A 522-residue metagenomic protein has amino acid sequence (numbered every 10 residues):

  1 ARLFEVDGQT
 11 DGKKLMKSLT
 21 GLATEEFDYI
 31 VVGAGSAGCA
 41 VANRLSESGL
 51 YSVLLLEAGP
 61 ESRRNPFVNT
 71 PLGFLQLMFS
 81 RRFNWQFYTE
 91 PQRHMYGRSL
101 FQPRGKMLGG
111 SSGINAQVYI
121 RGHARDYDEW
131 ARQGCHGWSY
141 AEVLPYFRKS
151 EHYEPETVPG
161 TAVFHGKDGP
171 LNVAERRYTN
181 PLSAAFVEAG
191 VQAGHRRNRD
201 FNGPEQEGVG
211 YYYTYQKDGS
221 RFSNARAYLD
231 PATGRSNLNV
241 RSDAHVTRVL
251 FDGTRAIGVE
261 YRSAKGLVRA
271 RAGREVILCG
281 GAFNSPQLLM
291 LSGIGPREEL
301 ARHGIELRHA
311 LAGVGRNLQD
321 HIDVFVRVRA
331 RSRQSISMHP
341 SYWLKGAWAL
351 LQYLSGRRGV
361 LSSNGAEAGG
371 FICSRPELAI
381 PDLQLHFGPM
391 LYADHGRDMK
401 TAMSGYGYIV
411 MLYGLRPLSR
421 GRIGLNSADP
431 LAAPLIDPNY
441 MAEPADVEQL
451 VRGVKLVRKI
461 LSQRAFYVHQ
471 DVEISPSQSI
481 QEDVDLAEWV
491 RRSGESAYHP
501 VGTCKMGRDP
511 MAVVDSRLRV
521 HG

Functional and structural regions predicted by a protein language model:
A1-G522: N-terminal redox-cofactor-binding region of secreted/periplasmic oxidoreductases
